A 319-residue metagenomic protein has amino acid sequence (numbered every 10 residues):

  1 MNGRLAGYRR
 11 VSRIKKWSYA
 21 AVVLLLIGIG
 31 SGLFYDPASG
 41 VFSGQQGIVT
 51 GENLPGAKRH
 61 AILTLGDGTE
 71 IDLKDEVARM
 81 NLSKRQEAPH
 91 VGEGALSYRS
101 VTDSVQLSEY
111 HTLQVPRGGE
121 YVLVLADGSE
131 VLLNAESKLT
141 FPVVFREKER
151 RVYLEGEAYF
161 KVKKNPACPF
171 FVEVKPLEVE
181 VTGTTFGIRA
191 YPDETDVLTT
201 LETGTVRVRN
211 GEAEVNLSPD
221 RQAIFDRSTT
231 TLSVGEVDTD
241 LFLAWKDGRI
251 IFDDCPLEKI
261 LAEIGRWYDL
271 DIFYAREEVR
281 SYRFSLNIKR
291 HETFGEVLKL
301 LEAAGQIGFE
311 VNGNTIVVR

Functional and structural regions predicted by a protein language model:
M1-R4, V22, D36-P37: Gram-positive cell-envelope targeting signals
M1-S18: Positively biased amphipathic helices and basic secretion/translocation or surface-docking motifs that either flank
R13-A20, G30-R319: A residue-level detector for the "anchor" residue at the start of short, highly conserved motifs
L26: Active-site-proximal cofactor/substrate-binding loop regions of enzyme domains
